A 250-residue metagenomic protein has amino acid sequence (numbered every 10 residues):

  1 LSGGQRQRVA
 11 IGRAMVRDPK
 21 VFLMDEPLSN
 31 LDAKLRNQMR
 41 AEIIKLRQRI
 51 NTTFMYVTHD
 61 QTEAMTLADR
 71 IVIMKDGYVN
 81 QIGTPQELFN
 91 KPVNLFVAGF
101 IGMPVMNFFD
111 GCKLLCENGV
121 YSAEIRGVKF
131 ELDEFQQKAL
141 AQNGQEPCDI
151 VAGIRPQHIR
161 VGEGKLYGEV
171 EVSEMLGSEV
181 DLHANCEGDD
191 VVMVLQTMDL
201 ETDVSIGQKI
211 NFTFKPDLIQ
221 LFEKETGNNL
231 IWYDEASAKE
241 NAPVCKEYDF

Functional and structural regions predicted by a protein language model:
L1-F96: ABC ATPase nucleotide-binding domains
S2-G3, I11, D76, I82 (+5 more regions): Short glycine-rich loop/turn motifs that provide flexible caps or phosphate-binding loops at active sites
R6-Q7, M15-R17, N80, Q86 (+5 more regions): Short, flexible micro-motifs
Q86, L95-A98, C148, Q157: Internal, well-ordered alpha-helical scaffold/interface segments that support domain packing or protein-protein contacts
K91-L114: C-terminal boundary and immediately downstream tail of ABC-type ATPase nucleotide-binding domains
M106, L115-F250: Non-catalytic connector elements of ABC transporters
